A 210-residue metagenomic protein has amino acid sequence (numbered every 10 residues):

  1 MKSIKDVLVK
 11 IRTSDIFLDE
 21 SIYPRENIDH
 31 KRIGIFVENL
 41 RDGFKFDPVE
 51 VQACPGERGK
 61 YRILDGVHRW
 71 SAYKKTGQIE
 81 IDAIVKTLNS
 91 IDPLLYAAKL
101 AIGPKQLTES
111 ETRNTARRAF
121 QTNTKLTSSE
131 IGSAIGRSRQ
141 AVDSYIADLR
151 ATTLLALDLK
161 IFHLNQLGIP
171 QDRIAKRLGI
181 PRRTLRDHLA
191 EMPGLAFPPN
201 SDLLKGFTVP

Functional and structural regions predicted by a protein language model:
M1, F46, Y61, G77 (+4 more regions): Intrinsically disordered, low-complexity regulatory regions of eukaryotic nuclear gene-regulatory proteins
M1-K86: Short, charged/polar connector segments at secondary-structure boundaries
P24-H30, V37, S71-H163: Amphipathic, charge-rich alpha-helical segments that serve as recognition/docking helices
F44, N123-T124, L167: Flexible coil/turn residues that form the inter-helical turn or adjacent wing/linker of helix-turn-helix
S129, D172-R173: Residues within the helices of the helix-turn-helix
A141, R173, T184: Residues in the helix-turn-helix
S144-D158, T184-L204: Short, solvent-exposed alpha-helical "recognition" segments
